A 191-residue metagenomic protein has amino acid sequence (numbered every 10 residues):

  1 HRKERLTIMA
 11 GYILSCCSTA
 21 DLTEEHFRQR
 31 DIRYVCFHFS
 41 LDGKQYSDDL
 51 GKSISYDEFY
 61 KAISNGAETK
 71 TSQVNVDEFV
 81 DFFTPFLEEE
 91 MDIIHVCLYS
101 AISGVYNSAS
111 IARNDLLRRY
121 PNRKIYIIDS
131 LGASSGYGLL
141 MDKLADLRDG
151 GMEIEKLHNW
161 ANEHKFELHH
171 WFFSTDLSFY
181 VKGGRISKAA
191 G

Functional and structural regions predicted by a protein language model:
H1-I8: Short, Lys/Arg-enriched N-terminal segments with co-localized hydrophobic residues within the first ~10-30 amino acids
G11, T19-F27, I32-H38, S103-V105 (+5 more regions): Mixed-charge interfacial surface used for oligomerization/domain docking and macromolecular partner engagement
G11-I13, D92: Beta-sheet entry/capping signal
I13-E78: N-terminal glycine-rich anion-binding loop in soluble enzyme alpha/beta folds
C16, C97-Y99, I128-D129: Short beta-strand segments
S64-I102, N107, I111, H158: Glycine-rich phosphate- or other oxyanion-binding loops that anchor nucleotides, phosphorylated ligands
T84-E88, L117, D149: Residue-level signal for alpha-helix termini/capping positions
E90-H95, R118-I128: Glycine/charged-rich beta-loop-alpha catalytic/anionic-binding loops adjacent to active sites
